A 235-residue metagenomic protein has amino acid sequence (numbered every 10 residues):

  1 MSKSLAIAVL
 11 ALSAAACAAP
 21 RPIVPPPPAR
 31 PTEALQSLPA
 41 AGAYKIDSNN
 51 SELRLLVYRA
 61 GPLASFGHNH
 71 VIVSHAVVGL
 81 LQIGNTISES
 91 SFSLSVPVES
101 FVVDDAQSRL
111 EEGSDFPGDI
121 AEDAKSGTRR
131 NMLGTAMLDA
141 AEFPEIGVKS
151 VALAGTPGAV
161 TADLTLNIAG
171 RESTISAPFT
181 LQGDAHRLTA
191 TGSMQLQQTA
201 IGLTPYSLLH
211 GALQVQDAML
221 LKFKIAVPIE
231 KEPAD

Functional and structural regions predicted by a protein language model:
M1-A6: Bacterial N-terminal signal peptides that target proteins for export
A14-A16: C-terminal motif of bacterial Sec signal peptides marking the signal peptidase cleavage site
A18-D235: Low-complexity, acidic/polar, glycine-enriched regions of mature
